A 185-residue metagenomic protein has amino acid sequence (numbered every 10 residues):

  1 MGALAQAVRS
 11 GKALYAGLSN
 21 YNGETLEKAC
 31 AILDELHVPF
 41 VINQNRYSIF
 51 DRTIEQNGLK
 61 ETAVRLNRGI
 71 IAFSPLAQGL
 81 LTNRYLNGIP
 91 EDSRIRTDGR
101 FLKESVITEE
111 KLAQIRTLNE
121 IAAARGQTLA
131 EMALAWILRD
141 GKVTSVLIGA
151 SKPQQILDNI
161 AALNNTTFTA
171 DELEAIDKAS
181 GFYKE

Functional and structural regions predicted by a protein language model:
M1-Y183: Beta/alpha (TIM)-barrel catalytic core signal, keyed to glycine-rich beta->alpha loops juxtaposed to Asp/Glu that bind
